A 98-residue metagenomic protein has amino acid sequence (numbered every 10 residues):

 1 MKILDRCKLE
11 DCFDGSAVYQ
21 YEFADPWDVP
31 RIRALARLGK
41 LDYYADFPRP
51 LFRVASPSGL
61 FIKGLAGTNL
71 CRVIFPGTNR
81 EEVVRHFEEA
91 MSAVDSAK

Functional and structural regions predicted by a protein language model:
M1-K98: Structured alpha/beta or helical-core interaction and ligand-binding surfaces enriched in interleaved
